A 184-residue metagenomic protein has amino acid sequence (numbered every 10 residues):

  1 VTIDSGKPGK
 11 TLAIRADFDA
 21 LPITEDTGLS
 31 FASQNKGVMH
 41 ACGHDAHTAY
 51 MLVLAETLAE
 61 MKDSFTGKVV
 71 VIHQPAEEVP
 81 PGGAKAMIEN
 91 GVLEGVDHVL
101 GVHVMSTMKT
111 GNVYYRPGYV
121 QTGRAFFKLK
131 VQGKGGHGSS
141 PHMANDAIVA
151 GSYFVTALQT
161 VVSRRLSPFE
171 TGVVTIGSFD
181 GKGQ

Functional and structural regions predicted by a protein language model:
V1-P8: A non-catalytic alpha/beta surface segment that caps or lines the substrate-entry region of metallo-dependent hydrolase
T2, A55-E56, K85, S152: Residues within alpha-helical segments
G9, A49, G82: Residues that form or flank phosphate/diphosphate-binding pockets in enzymes that use nucleotide phosphates
G9-K10, G67: Short coil/turn segments at beta-strand junctions that form active-site/ligand-binding loops
L21-I23, G28-M39, D45-A46, D63-G183: Histidine/acidic-residue-rich, glycine-tolerant segments that coordinate divalent metal ions
A41-L58: Active-site alpha-helical elements of protease catalytic centers
